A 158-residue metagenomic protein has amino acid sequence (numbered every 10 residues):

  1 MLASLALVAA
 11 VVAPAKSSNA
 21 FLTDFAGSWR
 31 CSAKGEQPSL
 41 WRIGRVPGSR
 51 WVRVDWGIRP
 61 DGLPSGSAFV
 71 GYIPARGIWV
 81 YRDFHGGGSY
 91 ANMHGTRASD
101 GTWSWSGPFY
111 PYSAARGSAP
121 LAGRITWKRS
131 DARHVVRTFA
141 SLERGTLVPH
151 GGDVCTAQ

Functional and structural regions predicted by a protein language model:
L2-P14: Hydrophobic h-region of N-terminal signal peptides that target proteins for export in Gram-negative bacteria
A13-S28: N-terminal helix-cap/turn-to-beta initiation motif at the start of protein domains
P14, H134, A140-Q158: Edge beta-strand at a domain terminus
W29, P64, W79, G117-S118 (+1 more regions): Tryptophan-centered short beta-strand motifs
W29-A33, R53-R59, Y81-F84, W105-P111 (+1 more regions): Short beta-strand segments that buttress and anchor functional surface loops
S39-R45, G66-G71, A91-R97, A122-R129 (+2 more regions): Hydrophobic/aromatic beta-strand elements that line small-molecule binding cavities or substrate pockets in beta-rich
P60-T96: Helix-adjacent hinge/juxtasegments
S106-I125: Acidic, glycine-rich flexible loop segments
